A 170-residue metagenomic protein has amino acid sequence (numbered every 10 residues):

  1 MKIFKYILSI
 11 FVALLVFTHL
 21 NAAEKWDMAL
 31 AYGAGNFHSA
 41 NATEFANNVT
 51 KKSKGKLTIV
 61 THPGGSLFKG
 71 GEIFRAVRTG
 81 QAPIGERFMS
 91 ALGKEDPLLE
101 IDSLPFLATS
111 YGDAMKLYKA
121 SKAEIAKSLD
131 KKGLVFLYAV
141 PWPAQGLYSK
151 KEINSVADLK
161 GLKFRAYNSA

Functional and structural regions predicted by a protein language model:
M1-L8: Bacterial N-terminal signal peptides that target proteins for export
S9-I10, L20: Cleavable N-terminal signal peptides
L15-A22: Sec/Tat signal peptide C-region and signal peptidase I cleavage site
D27-E44, P63-K69: Extracytoplasmic "Venus flytrap"
G35-V60, A120, E124: Short, polar/charged alpha-helical segment
N47, P83, F88-A170: Contiguous mixed-secondary-structure segments that line small-molecule binding/active-site clefts of soluble domains
K54-L57, I73-R87, K163-R165: Alpha-to-beta junction loops
H62-R75, N154, Y167-A170: Short helix-initiation/N-cap motifs at beta->coil->alpha
